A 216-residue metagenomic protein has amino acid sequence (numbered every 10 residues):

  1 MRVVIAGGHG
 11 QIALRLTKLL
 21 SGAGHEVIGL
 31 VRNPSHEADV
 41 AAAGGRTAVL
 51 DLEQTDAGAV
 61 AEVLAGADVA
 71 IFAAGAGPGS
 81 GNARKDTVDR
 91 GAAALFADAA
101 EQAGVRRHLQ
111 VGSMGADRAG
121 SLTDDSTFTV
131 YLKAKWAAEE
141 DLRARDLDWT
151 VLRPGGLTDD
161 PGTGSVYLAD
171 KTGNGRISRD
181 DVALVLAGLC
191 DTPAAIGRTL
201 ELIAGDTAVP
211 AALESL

Functional and structural regions predicted by a protein language model:
R2, D68-V69, R107: Structural motif
V3-H25: N-terminal Rossmann NAD(P)H-binding glycine-rich loop of SDR-like oxidoreductase domains
A6, E26-I28, P34, A76-A144 (+1 more regions): Conserved Rossmann-fold NAD(P)-dependent oxidoreductase catalytic core, especially the SDR/UDP-sugar
G29-L95, A99-Q102, D191-A194: NAD(P)H-binding glycine-rich loop region in Rossmannoid oxidoreductase-like domains and their noncatalytic homologs
A93, L152, G173-G188, R198: Substrate-positioning beta->alpha
R118, T150-D170, L202: Flexible, glycine-rich beta-alpha linker
G120, P161-S165, L189-R198: Glycine/proline-rich active-site loop of Rossmann-fold NAD(P)-dependent oxidoreductases
T199-T207: Short-chain dehydrogenase/reductase
